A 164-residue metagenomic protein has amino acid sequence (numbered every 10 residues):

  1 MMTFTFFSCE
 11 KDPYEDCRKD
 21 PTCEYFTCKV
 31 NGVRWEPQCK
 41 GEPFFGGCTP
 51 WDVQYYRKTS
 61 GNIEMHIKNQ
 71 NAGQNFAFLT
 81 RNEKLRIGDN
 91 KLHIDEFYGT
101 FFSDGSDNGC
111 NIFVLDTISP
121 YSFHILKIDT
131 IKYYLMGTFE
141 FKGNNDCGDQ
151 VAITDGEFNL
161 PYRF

Functional and structural regions predicted by a protein language model:
T5-N31: Bacterial Sec-dependent N-terminal signal peptides
D20-T22, T117-S119, A152: Residues that act as N-cap/strand-start positions at coil-to-secondary-structure junctions
C23-T27, P50-V53, E140: Short, acidic/polar N-cap/turn motifs at the starts of alpha helices
T27-K29, E64-H66, K142: Residue-level detector of beta-strand face positions
W35-P37: Short, isolated positions in well-ordered beta-strands
E42-I131: Surface-exposed helix/loop patches within compact recognition domains
F123-F164: C-terminal or internal capping secondary-structure element at the end of a domain, subdomain, or sheet
